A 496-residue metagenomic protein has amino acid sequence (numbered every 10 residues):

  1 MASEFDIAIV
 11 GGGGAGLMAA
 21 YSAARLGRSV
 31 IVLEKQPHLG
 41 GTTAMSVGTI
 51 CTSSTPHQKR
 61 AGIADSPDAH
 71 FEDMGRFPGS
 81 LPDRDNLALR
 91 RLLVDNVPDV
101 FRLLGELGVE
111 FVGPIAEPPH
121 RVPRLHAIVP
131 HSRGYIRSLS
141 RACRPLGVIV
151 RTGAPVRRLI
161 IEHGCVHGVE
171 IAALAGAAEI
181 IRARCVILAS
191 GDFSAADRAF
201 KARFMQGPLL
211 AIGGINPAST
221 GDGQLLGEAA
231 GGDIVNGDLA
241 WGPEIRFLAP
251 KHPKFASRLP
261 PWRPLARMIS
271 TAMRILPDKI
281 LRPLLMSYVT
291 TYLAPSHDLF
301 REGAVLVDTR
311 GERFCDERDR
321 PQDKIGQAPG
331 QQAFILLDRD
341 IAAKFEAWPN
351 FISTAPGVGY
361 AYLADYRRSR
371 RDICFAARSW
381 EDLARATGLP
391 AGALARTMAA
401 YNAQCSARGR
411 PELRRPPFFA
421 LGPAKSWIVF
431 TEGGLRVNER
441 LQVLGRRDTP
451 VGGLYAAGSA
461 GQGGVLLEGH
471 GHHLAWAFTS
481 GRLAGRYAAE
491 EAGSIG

Functional and structural regions predicted by a protein language model:
M1-I7, R25, Q462-G463, G493: Extreme N-terminal leader/targeting segments of oxidoreductases
S3-F5, A175-C185: Core beta-strand elements of the Rossmann-like FAD/NAD(P) dinucleotide-binding domain in flavoenzyme oxidoreductases
I7-V32: N-terminal Rossmann-like FAD-binding beta1-loop-alpha1 element of flavoenzymes
S29, K35-I149, R158, H297 (+2 more regions): Conserved N-terminal/central alpha/beta ligand/cofactor-binding core
T152-C165: A conserved short coil-to-beta-strand element within the FAD-binding core of flavoproteins
I181-A266, L474, L483: Glycine-rich loop(s) and the adjacent beta-strand/alpha-helix scaffold that form part
Q224-L226, A230-A386: An anion/pyrophosphate-binding glycine-rich loop and adjacent beta-alpha core in soluble alpha-beta enzymes
L389-G464, E468: A glycine-rich dinucleotide-binding beta-alpha-beta segment and adjacent secondary-structure elements that constitute
